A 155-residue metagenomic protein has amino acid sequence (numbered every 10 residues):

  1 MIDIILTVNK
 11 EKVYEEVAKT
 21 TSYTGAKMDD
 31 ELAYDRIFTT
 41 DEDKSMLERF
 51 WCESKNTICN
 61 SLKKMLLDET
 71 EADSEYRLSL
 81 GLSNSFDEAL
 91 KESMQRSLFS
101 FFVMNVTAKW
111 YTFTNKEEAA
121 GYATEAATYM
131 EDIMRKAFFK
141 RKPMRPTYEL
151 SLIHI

Functional and structural regions predicted by a protein language model:
M1-K91, D132-L152: Conserved short "hinge" loops at termini or chain/domain junctions
S97-T112: Short, hydrophobic/amphipathic alpha-helical patches that form generic packing surfaces within helical domains
Y122-M134: Short secondary-structure subsegments characteristic of cysteine-rich extracellular domains
